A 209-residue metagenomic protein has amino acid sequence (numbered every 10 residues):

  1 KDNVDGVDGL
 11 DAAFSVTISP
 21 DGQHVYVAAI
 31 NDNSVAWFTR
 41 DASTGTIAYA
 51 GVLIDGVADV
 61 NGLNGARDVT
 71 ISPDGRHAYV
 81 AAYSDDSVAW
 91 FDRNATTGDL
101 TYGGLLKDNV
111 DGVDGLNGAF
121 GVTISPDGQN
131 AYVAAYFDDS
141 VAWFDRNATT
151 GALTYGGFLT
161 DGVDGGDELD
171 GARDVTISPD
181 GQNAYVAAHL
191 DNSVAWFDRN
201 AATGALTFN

Functional and structural regions predicted by a protein language model:
K1-N209: Feature marking well-ordered beta-strand scaffolds used for ligand recognition
